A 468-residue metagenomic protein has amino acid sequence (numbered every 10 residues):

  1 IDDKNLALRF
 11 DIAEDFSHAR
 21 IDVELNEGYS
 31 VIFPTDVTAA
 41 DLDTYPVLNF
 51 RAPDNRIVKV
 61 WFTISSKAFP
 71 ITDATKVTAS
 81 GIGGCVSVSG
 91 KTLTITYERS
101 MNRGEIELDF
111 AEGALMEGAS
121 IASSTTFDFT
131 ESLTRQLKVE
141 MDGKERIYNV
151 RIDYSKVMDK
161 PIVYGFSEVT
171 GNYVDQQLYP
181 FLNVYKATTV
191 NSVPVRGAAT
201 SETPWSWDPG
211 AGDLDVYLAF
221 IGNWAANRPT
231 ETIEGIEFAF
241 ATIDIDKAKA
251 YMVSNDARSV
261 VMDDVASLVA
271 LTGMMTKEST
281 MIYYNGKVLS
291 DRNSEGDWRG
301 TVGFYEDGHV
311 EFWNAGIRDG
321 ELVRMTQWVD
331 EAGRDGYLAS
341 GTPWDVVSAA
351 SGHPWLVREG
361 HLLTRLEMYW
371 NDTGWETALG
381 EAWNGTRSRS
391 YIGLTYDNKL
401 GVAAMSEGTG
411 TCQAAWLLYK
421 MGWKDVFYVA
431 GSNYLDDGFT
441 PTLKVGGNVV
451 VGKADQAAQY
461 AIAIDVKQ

Functional and structural regions predicted by a protein language model:
I1-Y164: Beta-rich interaction/scaffold domains
L6, L93, G308-V310, K399-G401: Hydrophobic residues embedded in beta-strands of well-ordered beta-sheets
D153-K156, E168-T170, N314-E321, M405-T409: Short, solvent-exposed aromatic-acidic interface loops
S155-W313: Zymogen propeptides
V195-G212, G336-S340, M368-T377, E381: Surface-exposed intrinsically disordered loops and tails
G273-G374: Active-site-adjacent helix-turn-beta-strand microarchitecture at beta-sheet edges that either contains or buttresses
S279-G296, F304-E306, E376-Y428, Y434-Q468: Conserved, well-ordered active-site substructure
